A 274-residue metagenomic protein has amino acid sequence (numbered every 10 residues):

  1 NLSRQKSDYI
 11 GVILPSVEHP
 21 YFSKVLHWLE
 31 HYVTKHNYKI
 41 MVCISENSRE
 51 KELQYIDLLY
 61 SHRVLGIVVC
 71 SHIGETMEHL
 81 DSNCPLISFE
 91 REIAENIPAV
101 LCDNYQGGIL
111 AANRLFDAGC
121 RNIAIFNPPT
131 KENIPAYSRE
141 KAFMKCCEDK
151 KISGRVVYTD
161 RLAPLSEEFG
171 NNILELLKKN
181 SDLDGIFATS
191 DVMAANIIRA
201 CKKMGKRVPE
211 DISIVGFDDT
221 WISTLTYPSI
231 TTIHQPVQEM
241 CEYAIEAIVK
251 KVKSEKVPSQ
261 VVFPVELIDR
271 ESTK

Functional and structural regions predicted by a protein language model:
N1-H27, H36, E46, L58-S61: N-terminal helix-turn-helix/winged-helix DNA-binding helices and compositionally similar short basic alpha-helical
P15-S23, V42-E50, V100-L110, F126-N172 (+4 more regions): Hinge/beta->alpha junction and helix N-cap segments in small-molecule ligand-binding domains
H31-T76: Central regulatory/effector-binding core of bacterial HTH transcription factors
N47, C70-L110, T130, V192 (+1 more regions): Flexible loop/hinge segments that line or gate small-molecule binding clefts
I56, R63-C70, A124-N127, N180-S190 (+1 more regions): Periplasmic-binding protein-like
L174-K274: Flexible loop/turn connectors
